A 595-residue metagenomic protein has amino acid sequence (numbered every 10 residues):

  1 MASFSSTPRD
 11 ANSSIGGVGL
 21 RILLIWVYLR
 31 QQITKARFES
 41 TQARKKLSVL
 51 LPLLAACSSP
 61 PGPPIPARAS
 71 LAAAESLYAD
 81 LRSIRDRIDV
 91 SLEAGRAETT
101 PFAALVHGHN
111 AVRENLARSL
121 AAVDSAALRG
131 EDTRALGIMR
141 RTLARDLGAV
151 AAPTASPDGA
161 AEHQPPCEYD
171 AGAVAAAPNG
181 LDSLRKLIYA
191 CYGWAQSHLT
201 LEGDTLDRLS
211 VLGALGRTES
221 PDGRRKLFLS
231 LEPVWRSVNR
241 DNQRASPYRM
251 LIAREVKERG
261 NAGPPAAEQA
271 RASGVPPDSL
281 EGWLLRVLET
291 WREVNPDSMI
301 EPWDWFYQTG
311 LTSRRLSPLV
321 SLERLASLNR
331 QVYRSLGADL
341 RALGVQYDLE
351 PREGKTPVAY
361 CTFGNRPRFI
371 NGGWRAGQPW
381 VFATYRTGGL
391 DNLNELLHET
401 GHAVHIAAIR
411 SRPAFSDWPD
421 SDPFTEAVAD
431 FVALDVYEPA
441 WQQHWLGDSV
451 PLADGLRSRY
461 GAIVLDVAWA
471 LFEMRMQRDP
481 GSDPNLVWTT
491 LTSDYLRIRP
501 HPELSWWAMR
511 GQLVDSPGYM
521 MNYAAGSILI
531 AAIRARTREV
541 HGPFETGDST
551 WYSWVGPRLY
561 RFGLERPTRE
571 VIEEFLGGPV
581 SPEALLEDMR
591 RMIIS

Functional and structural regions predicted by a protein language model:
M1-S14, R21, W26, R30: Low-acidity, Ser/Thr- and Arg-rich intrinsically disordered low-complexity segments
P60-R244, G518, S595: N-terminal helix-rich structural modules
P64-A73, L92-R96, R118-L120, L396 (+3 more regions): C-terminal, non-catalytic "cap/extension" segments appended to globular domains
E232-G389, L586, I593: Contiguous, non-catalytic segments that form substrate-binding/exosite surfaces or channel walls
L285-R286, P419-P451: Post-HExxH zinc-binding segment in Zn-dependent metallohydrolases
N394-A407, A429-D430: Active-site recognition of the HExxH zinc-binding catalytic motif
D435-L456, R538-Y552: Short helix/loop segments within enzyme catalytic domains that coordinate or immediately flank catalytic cofactors
